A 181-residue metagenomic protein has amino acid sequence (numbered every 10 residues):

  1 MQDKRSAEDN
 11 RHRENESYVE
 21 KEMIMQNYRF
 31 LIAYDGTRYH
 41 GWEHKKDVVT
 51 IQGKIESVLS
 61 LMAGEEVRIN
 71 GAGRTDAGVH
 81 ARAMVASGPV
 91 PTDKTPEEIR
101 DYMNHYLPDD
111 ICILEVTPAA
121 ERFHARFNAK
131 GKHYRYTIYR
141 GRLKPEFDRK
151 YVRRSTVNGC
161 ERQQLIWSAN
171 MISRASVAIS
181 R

Functional and structural regions predicted by a protein language model:
D3, D9-H12: Intrinsic-disorder-associated, low-complexity terminal segments enriched in Asp/Asn/His/Tyr and depleted of Lys/Arg
E20-R181: Structured-RNA-binding interfaces characteristic of tRNA pseudouridine synthases
